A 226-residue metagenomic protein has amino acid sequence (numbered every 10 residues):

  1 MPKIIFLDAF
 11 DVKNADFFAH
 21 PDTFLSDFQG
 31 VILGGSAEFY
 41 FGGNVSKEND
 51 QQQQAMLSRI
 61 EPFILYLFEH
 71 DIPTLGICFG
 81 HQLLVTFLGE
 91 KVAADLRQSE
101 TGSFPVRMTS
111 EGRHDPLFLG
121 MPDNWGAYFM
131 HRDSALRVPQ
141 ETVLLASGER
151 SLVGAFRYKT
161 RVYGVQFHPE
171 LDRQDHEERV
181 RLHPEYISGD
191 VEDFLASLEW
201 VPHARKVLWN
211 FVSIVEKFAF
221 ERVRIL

Functional and structural regions predicted by a protein language model:
M1: Short catalytic helix/loop segments, enriched in acidic residues and glycine and frequently bearing histidine
A9-L75: Flexible gly/pro-rich beta->alpha loop and the following alpha-helix that scaffold active-site loops
T23, D27, L57, F63 (+1 more regions): Amide-donor transfer/coupling interface in amidating biosynthetic enzymes
G43-S46, L88-G89, Q140-E141, E178: Short amphipathic alpha-helical segments
I77, H81: Conserved alpha/beta-hydrolase "nucleophile elbow" surrounding the catalytic nucleophile
Q82-L83, E90-L117, M121: Ligand/cofactor pocket segment of small-molecule handling proteins
